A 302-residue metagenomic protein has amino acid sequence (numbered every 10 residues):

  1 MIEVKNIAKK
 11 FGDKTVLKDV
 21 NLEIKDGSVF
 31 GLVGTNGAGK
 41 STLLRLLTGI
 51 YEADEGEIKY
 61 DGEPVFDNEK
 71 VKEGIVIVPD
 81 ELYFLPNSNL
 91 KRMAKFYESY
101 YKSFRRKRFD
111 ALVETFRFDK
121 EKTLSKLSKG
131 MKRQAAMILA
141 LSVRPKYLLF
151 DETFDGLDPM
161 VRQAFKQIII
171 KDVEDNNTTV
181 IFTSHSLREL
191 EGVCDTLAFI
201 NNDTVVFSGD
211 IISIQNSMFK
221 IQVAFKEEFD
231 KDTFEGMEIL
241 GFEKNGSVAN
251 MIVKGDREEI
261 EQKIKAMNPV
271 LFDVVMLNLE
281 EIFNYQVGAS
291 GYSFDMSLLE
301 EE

Functional and structural regions predicted by a protein language model:
I2-V4, L17, K72: Conserved structural motif at the start of ABC-family nucleotide-binding domains
F30-T35: The feature captures the beta-strand-to-loop junction immediately N-terminal to the Walker
T48: Helix-to-loop junction immediately C-terminal to a conserved catalytic motif
G56-V71: Conserved ABC transporter NBD signature motif
P79-A135: ABC-family P-loop ATPase nucleotide-binding domains
L148-E152: Catalytic Walker B motif of ABC-type/P-loop ATPase nucleotide-binding domains
F165-G255: ABC transporter nucleotide-binding domain
I252-E302: C-terminal coupling/interaction segments
